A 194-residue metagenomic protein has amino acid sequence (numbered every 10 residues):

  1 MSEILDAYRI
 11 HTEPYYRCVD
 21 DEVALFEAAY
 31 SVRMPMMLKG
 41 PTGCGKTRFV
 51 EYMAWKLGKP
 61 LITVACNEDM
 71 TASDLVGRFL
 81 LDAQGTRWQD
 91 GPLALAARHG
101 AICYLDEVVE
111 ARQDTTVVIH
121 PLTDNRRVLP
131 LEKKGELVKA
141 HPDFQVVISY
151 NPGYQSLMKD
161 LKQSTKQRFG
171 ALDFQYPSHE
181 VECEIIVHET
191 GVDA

Functional and structural regions predicted by a protein language model:
M1-A194: AAA+ P-loop NTPase catalytic core and its hallmark functional loops
